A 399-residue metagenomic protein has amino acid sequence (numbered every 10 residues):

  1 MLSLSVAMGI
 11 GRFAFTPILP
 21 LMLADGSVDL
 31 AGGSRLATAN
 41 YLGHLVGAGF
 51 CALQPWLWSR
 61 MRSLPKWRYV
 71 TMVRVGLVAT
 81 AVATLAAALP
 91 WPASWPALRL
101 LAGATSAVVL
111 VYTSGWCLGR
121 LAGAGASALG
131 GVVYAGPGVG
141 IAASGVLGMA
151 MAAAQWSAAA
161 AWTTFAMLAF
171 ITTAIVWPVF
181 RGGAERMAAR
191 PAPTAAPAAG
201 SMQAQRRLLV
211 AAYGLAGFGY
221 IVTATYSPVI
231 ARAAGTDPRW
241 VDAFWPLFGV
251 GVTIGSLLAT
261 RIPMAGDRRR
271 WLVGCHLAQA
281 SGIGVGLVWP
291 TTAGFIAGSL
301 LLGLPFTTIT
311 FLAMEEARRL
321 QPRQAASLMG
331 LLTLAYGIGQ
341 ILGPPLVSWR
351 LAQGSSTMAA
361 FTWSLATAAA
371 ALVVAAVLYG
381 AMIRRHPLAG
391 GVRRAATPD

Functional and structural regions predicted by a protein language model:
F15-T16, Q205-P246, V252-T253: Extracytoplasmic gate region of multi-pass secondary transporters
D29, R68, A150-M167, W349-L372: A membrane-interface helix-boundary motif in multi-pass transporters
G47-R68, G255-R268, L351: Helix-to-loop junctions at the C-terminal end of transmembrane segments in multipass secondary transporters
W91-S94, L129-A184: Helix-loop-helix hairpin linking two adjacent transmembrane segments in secondary transporters
A93-A102, A293-L301: Paired small-residue
L100-G136: Cytoplasmic helix-loop-helix junction between adjacent transmembrane helices in 12-TM secondary transporters
G266-A313: C-terminal transmembrane helical hairpin of 12-TM major facilitator-type secondary transporters
R323-S356: A late C-terminal transmembrane helix in Major Facilitator Superfamily
